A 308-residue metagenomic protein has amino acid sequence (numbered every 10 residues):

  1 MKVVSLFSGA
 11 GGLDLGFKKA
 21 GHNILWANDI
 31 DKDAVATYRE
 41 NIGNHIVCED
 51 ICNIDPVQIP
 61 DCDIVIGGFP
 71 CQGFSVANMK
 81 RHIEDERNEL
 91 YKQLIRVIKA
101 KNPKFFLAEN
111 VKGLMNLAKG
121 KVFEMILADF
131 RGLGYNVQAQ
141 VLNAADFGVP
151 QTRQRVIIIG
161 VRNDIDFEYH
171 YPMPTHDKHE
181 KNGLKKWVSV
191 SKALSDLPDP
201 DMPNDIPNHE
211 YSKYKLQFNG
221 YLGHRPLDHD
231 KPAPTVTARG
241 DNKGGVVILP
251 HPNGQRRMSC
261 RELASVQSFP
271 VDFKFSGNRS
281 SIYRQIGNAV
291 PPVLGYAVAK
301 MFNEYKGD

Functional and structural regions predicted by a protein language model:
M1: Nucleotide donor/acceptor-binding cores
V4-F17, I51, D61-N78, F105-N110 (+4 more regions): Conserved proline-anchored active-site loop of SAM-dependent methyltransferases that bridges a beta-strand
I24-L25: Short beta-strand element of Class I
D31: Conserved SAM/SAH-binding beta-strand->alpha-helix loop
Y38-R39: Conserved SAM-binding loop
G43-D50: Conserved SAM-binding strand-loop segment of SAM-dependent methyltransferases
I54-I64, Q72-H229: Class I S-adenosyl-L-methionine
D199-D308: C-terminal target-recognition/interaction regions appended to catalytic cores
